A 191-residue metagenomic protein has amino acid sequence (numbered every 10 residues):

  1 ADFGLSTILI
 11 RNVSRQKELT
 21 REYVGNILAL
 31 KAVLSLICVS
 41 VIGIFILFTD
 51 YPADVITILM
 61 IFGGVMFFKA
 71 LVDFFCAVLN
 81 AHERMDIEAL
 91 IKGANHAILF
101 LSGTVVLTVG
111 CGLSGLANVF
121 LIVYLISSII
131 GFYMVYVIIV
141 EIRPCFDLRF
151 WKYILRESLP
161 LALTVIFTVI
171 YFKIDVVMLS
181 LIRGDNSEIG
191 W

Functional and structural regions predicted by a protein language model:
A1-D2, D175-V177, E188-W191: Alpha-helical transmembrane segments of polytopic membrane transporters and translocases
A1-L30, N80-I87: Transmembrane-helix boundary and interhelical linker motifs in polytopic inner-membrane proteins
A1-S14, M66-V72, I130, V165-I174: Small-residue-rich midsections of specific transmembrane alpha-helices
I8, E22-Y23, I27, I58 (+4 more regions): Alpha-helical transmembrane segments and their helix-entry boundary regions
A32, L36, S40, I44 (+4 more regions): Alpha-helical transmembrane segments of multi-pass membrane proteins
P52, A81-H82, G110, I182-R183: Helix-loop interface residues and adjacent transmembrane-helix termini in multi-pass membrane transporters, primarily
I56, M60-G63, I91-I138, Y153 (+3 more regions): Hydrophobic alpha-helical transmembrane segments
D86, A117-V119, G131-F172, V176 (+2 more regions): Interhelical loop/hinge segments that connect adjacent transmembrane helices in multipass membrane
